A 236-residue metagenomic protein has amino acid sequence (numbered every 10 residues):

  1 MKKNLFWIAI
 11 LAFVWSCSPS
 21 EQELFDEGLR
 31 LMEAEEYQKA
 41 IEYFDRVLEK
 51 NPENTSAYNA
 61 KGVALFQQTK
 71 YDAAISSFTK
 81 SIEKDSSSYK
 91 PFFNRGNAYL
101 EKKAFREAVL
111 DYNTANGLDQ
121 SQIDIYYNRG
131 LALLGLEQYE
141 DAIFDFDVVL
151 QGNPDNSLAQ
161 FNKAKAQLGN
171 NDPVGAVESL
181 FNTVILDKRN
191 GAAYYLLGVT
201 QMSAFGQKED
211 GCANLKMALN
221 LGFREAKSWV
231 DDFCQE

Functional and structural regions predicted by a protein language model:
M1-E27: Bacterial Sec-dependent N-terminal signal peptides
C17, E23, Y195, V199-E236: Terminal, low-structured helical/coil segments at or just beyond the last alpha-helical repeat
E21-Q22, T55-S56, Y89-K90, I123-D124 (+3 more regions): Helix-start (N-cap) detector for alpha-helical repeat units in TPR-like alpha-solenoids, especially tetratricopeptide
Q22-S56, A60-V63, Q67, N97: Alpha-helical segment of the N-proximal tetratricopeptide repeat
A34-E42, Q68-K80, K102-T114, G135-V148 (+2 more regions): Structural signature of tandem alpha-helical TPR/SEL1-like repeats, specifically the intra-repeat loop/turn
K50, K84, L118, G152 (+2 more regions): Structural marker of alpha-solenoid helical repeat scaffolds
A60-V63, Q67, N94, N128-L131 (+4 more regions): Canonical tetratricopeptide repeat
